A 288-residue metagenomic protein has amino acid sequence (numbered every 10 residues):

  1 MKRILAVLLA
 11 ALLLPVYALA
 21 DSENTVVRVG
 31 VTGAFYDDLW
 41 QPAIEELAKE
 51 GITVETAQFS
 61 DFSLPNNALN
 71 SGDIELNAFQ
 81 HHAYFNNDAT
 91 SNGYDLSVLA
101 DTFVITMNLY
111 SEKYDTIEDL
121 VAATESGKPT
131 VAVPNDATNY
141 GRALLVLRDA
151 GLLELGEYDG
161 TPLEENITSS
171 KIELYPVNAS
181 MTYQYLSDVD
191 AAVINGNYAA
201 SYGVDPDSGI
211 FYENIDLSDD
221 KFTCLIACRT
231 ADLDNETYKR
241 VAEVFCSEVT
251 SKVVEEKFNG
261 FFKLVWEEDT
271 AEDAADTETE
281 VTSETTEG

Functional and structural regions predicted by a protein language model:
D21-R28, L47-K49, T53, T116-K128 (+1 more regions): Immediate post-signal peptide segment of exported/extracytoplasmic ligand-binding proteins
V26, G33-Q58, A68: Short, polar/charged alpha-helical segment
E46, S63-E75, L145-V146, E165-Y198: Short helices/loops that flank or line small-molecule/ion binding pockets
F62-G93, D115, A199-G203: Pocket-flanking alpha-helical
N87-L99, E112-D115, D188, S201-N214: Ligand-binding "clamshell"
D95, L99-L153, S251: A conserved helix-loop-strand patch within extracytoplasmic ligand-binding domains of the periplasmic binding
T106-E118, K221-T237: A bilobed periplasmic-binding-protein/Venus flytrap-type ligand-binding module shared by bacterial periplasmic
P134-G160, K239-E278: Ligand-binding clefts/hinges and TM-proximal coupling segments of bilobed small-molecule sensing domains
